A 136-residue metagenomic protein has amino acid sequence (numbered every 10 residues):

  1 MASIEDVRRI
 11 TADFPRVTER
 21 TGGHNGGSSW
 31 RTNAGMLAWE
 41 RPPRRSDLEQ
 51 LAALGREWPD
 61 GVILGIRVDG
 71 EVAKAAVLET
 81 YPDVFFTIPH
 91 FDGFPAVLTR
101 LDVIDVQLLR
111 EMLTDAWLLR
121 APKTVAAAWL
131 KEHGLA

Functional and structural regions predicted by a protein language model:
M1-A136: Charge-dense, helix-prone N-terminal extensions
